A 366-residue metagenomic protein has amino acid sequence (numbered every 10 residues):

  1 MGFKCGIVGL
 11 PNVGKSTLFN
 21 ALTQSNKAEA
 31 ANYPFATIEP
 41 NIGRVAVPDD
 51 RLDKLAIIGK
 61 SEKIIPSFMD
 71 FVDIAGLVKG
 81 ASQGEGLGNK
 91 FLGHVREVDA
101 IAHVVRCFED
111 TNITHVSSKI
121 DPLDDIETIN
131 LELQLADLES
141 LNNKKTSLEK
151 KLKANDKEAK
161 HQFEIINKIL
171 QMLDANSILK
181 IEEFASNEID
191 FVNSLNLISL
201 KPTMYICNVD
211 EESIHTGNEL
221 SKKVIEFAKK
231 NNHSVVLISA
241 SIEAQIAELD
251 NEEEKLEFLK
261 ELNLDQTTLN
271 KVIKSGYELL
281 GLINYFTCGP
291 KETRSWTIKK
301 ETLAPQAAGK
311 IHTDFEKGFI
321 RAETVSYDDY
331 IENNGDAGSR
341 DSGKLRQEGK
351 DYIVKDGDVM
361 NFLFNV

Functional and structural regions predicted by a protein language model:
M1-T114, L123, L148: Conserved G1/Walker A P-loop phosphate-binding module
G2-V8, V13, F19, S147-I353 (+2 more regions): C-terminal-of-GTPase-core extension/linker across diverse P-loop GTPases
L22, G84-L87, V116-K119, N218-S221 (+1 more regions): Short, glycine/charged-enriched secondary-structure capping and boundary segments
F35, D49-L52, I65-F71, E85-V98 (+8 more regions): Amphipathic alpha-helical transducer elements in NTP-driven molecular machines
G43-P48, A75-E85, R96-S140, T146-K157 (+2 more regions): Conserved Switch II/interswitch segment of TRAFAC-class P-loop GTPases
E97, K355-D356: Short, flexible surface segments
